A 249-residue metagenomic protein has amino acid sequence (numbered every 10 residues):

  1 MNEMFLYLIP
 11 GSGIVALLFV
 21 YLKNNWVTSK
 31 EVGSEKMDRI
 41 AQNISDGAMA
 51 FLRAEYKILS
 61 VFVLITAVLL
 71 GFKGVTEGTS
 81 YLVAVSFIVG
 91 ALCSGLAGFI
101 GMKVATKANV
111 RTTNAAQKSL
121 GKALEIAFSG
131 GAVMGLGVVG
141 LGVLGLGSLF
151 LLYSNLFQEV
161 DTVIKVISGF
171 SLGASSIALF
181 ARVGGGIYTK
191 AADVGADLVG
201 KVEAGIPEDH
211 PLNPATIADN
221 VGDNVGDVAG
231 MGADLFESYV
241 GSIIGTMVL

Functional and structural regions predicted by a protein language model:
M1-L249: Hydrophobic, small-residue-rich transmembrane alpha-helices and their short perimembrane loops in multi-pass membrane
